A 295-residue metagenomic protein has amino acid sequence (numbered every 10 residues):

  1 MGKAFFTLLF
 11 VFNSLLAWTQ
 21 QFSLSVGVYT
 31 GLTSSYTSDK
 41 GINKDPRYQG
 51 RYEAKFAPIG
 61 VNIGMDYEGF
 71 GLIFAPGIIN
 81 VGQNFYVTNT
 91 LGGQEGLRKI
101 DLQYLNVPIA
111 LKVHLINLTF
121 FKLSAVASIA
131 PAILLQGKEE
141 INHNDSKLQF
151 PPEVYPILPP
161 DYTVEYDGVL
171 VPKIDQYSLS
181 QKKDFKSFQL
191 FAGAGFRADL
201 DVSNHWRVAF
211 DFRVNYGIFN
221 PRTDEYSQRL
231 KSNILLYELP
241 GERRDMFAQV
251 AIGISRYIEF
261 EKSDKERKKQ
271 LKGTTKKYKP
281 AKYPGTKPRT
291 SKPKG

Functional and structural regions predicted by a protein language model:
M1-Y29, F121, I252-I258: Bacterial Sec-dependent N-terminal signal peptides
Q20-N62, F185, S255-Y257, Y283-G295: Short glycine/proline- and aromatic-enriched beta-strand/turn motifs that initiate or cap beta-hairpins
Q20-V26, E68-L72, L105, T119-A125 (+2 more regions): Outer-envelope beta-barrel architecture signal
V28-L32, I59-Y67, I78, V107-V113 (+4 more regions): Residues on the lipid-exposed face of transmembrane beta-strands in outer-membrane beta-barrel proteins
S35-A54, V81-Y104, L134-Q189, N220-L230 (+1 more regions): Extracellular/periplasm-exposed beta-strand and loop segments of Gram-negative cell-envelope proteins, dominated by
Y52-N89: Transmembrane alpha-helical insertion/packing segments
P76-N80, V113-K122, A130-Q136, F188 (+2 more regions): Acidic/histidine-enriched, beta-strand-rich ligand/metal-binding domains
K183-Q189, R197-G295: Predominantly the C-terminal beta-signal and adjacent terminal strand-loop region of outer-membrane beta-barrel
